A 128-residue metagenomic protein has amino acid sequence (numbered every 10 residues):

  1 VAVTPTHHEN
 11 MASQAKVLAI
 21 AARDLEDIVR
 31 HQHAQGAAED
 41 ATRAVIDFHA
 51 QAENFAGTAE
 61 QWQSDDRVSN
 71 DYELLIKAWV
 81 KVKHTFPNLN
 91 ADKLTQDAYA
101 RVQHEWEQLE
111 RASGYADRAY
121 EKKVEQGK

Functional and structural regions predicted by a protein language model:
V1, E107-K128: Pro/Ala/Gly-rich low-complexity, hydrophilic intrinsically disordered segments
V1-I46, K128: Immediate post-signal-peptide N-terminus of mature secreted/exported proteins
D24-D27, H31-A34, N54, Q61 (+3 more regions): Heptad-repeat coiled-coil alpha-helices
A44-L94, A98, Q103-W106: Long, amphipathic, charge-rich alpha-helical segments that form helical bundles/coiled-coils
